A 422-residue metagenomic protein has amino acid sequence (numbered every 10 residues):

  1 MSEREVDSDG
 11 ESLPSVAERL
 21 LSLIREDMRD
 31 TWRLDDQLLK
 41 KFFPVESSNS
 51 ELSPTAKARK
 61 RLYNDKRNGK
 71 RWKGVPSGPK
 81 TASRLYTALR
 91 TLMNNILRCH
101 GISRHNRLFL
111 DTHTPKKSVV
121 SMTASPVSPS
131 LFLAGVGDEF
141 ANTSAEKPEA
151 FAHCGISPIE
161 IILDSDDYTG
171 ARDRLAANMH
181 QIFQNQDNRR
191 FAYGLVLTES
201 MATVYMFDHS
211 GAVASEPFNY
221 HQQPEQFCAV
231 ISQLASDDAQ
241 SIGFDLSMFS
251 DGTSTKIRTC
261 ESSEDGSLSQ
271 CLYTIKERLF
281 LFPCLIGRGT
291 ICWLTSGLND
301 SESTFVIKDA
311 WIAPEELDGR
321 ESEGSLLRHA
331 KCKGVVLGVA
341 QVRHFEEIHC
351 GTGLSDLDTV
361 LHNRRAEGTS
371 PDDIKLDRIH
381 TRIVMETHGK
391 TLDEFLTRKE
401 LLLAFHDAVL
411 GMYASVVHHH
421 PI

Functional and structural regions predicted by a protein language model:
M1-K390, R398-L403, H418: Eukaryotic intrinsically disordered, low-complexity regulatory regions enriched in Ser/Thr and Pro
A404, A408: Conserved N-box helix within the HATPase_c
V409, Y413-I422: Catalytic-loop of the protein kinase fold
